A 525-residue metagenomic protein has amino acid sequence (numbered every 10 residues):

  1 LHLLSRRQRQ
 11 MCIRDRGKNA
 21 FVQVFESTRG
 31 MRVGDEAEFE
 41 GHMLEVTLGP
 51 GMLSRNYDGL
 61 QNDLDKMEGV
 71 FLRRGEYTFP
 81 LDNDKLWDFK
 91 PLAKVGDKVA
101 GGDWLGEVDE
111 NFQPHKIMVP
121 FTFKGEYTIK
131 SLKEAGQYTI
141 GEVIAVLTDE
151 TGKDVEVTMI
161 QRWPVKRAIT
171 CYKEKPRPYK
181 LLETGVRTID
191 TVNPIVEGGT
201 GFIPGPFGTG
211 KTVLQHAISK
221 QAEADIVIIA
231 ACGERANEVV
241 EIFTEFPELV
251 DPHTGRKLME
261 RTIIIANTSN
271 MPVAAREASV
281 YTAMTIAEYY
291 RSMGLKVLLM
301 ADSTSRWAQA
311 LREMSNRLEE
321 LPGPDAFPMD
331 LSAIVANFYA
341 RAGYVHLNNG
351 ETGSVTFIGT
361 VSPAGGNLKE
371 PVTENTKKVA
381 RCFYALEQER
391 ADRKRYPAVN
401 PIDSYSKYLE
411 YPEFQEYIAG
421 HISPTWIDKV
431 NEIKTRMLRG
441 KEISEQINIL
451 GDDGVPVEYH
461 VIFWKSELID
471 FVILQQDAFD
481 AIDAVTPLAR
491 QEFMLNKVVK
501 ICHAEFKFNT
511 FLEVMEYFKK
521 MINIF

Functional and structural regions predicted by a protein language model:
H2-R9, I13: Single conserved hydrophobic/aromatic residue that forms the stacking wall/gate of nucleotide- or nucleobase-binding
Q10, N56, W104, T128-I129: Conserved hydrophobic positions within beta-strands
R16, V22-T28, G41-H42, D58-L60 (+3 more regions): A structural micro-motif recognizing beta-strand termini and the immediately following turn/loop segments
K18-V24, T47, D63-V70, K116-M118 (+2 more regions): Short, solvent-exposed secondary-structure boundary/capping segments
G41-G49, I117, L182-E183: Short aromatic-glycine motifs in intrinsically disordered, low-complexity regions
M67-D103, E107-E110, K116-T122, T139-G199 (+3 more regions): P-loop NTPase nucleotide-binding/switch module
T191-V192, G198-M521: P-loop NTPase catalytic core
